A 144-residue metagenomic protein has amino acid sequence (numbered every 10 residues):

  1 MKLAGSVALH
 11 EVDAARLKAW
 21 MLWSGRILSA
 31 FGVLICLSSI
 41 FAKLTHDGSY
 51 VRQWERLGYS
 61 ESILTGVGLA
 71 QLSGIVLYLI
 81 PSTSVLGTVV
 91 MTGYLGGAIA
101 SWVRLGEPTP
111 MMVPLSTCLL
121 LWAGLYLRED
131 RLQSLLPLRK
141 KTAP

Functional and structural regions predicted by a protein language model:
M1-S38, I80-P144: Extended, low-polarity transmembrane helix blocks
K2-V7, F41-R52: Peri-membrane helix termini and adjoining interfacial loops of integral membrane proteins
V7-A15, L57-G68: Hydrophobic alpha-helical transmembrane segments
G32-C36, K43, Q53: A broad helix-preferring feature
I35, D47-S49, A70-L72, Y94: A generic alpha-helix surface/boundary motif
S38, Y59-L79: Core segments of alpha-helical transmembrane spans in multipass integral membrane proteins
T45-L57, A98-W102: Membrane-interface helix termini and inter-helical loops of multi-pass transporters
W54, L64, A70, T83 (+1 more regions): Short glycine- and Lys/Arg-enriched binding-loop motifs that mark or flank ligand-binding interfaces
